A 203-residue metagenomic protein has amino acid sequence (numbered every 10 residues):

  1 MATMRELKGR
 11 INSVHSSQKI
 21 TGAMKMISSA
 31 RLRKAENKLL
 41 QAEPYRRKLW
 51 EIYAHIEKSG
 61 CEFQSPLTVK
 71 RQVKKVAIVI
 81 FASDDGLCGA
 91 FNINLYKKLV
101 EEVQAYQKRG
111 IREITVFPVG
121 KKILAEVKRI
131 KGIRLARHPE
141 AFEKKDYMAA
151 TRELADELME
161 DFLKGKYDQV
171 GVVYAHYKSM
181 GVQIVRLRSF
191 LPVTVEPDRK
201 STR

Functional and structural regions predicted by a protein language model:
M1-R203: C-terminal beta-strand-loop-alpha-helix "lid" module of Rossmann-like NAD(P)-dependent dehydrogenases
